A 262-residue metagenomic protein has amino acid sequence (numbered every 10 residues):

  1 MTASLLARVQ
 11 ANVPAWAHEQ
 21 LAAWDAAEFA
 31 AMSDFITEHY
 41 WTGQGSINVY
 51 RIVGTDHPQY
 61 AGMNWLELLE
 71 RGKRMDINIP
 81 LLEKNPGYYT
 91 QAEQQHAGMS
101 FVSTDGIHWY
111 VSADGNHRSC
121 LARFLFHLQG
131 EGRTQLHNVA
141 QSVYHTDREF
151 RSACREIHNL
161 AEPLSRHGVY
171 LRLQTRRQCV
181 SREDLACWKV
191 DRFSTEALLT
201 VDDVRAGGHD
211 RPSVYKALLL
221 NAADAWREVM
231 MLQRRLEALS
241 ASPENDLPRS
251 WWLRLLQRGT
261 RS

Functional and structural regions predicted by a protein language model:
M1-W109: Short alpha-helix boundary/capping and kink motifs at helix termini
T2-R8, N12-S33, T37-W41, R71-R74 (+1 more regions): Surface-exposed, charge/polar-rich loops and edge strands
E93-R155: A short, basic-hydrophobic beta/loop patch
